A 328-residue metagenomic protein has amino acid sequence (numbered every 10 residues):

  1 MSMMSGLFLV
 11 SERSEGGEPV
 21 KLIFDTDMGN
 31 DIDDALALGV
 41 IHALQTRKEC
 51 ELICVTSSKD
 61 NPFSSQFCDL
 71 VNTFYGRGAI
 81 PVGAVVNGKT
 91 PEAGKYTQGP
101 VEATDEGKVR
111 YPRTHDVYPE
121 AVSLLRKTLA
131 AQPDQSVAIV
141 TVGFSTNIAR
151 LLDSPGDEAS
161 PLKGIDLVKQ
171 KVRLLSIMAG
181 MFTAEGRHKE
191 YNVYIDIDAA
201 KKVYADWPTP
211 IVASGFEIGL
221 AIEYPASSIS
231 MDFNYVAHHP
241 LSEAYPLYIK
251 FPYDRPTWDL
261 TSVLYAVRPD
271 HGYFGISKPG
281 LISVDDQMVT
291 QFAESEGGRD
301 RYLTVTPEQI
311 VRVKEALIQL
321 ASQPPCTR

Functional and structural regions predicted by a protein language model:
M4, L9-R328: N-terminal acidic, glycine/proline-rich low-complexity segments
